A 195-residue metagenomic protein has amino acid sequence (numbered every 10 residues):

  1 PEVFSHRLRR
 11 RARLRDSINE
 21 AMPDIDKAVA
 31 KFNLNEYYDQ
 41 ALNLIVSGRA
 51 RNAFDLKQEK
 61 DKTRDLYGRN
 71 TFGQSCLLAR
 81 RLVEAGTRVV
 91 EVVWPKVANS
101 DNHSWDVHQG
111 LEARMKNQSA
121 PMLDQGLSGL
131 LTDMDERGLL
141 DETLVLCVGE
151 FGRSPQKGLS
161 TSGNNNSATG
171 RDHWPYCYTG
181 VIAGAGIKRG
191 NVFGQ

Functional and structural regions predicted by a protein language model:
P1-Q195: Ligand-binding pockets and gating/stacking loops
